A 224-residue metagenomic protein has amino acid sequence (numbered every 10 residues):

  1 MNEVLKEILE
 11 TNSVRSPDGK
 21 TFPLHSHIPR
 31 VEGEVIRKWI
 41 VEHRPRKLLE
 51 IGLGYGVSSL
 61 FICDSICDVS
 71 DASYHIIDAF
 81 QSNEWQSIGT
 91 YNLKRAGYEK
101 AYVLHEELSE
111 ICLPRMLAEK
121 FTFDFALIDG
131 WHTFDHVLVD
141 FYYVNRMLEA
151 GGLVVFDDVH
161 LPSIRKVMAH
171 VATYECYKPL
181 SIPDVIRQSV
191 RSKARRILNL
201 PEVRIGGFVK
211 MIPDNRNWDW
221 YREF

Functional and structural regions predicted by a protein language model:
M1-V35: Mobile, glycine- and charge-enriched loop segments and immediately flanking short secondary-structure elements within
K20-F22, R30-F224: S-adenosylmethionine/decaboxylated-SAM
